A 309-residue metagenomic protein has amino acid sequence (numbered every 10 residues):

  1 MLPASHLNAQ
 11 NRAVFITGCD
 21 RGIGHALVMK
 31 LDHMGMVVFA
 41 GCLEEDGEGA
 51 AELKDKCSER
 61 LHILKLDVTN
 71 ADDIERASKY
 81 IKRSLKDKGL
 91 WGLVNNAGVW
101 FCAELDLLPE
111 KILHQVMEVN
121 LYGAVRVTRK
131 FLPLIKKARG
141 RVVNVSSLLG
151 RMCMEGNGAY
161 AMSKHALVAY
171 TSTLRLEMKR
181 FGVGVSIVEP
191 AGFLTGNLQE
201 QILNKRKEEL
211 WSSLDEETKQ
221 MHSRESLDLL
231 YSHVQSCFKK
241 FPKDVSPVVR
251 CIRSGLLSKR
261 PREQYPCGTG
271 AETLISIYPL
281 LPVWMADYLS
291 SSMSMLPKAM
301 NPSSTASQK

Functional and structural regions predicted by a protein language model:
L2-F39: Canonical Rossmann dinucleotide-binding motif of NAD(H)/NADP(H)-dependent dehydrogenases/reductases, specifically
M34-A50: Conserved glycine-rich Rossmann-like NAD(P)H-binding loop of the short-chain dehydrogenase/reductase
L66-K79, E110: The beta1-alpha1 cofactor-binding region of Rossmann-like NAD(H)/NADP(H)-dependent oxidoreductases
E104-L105, I112-H114: Substrate-binding pocket helix/loop in short-chain dehydrogenase/reductase
T128, S163-A166: Active-site helix of classical SDR
S147: Residue(s) in the substrate-gating loop at a strand-loop-helix junction that position the organic substrate next
R180-P261: SDR active-site lid
